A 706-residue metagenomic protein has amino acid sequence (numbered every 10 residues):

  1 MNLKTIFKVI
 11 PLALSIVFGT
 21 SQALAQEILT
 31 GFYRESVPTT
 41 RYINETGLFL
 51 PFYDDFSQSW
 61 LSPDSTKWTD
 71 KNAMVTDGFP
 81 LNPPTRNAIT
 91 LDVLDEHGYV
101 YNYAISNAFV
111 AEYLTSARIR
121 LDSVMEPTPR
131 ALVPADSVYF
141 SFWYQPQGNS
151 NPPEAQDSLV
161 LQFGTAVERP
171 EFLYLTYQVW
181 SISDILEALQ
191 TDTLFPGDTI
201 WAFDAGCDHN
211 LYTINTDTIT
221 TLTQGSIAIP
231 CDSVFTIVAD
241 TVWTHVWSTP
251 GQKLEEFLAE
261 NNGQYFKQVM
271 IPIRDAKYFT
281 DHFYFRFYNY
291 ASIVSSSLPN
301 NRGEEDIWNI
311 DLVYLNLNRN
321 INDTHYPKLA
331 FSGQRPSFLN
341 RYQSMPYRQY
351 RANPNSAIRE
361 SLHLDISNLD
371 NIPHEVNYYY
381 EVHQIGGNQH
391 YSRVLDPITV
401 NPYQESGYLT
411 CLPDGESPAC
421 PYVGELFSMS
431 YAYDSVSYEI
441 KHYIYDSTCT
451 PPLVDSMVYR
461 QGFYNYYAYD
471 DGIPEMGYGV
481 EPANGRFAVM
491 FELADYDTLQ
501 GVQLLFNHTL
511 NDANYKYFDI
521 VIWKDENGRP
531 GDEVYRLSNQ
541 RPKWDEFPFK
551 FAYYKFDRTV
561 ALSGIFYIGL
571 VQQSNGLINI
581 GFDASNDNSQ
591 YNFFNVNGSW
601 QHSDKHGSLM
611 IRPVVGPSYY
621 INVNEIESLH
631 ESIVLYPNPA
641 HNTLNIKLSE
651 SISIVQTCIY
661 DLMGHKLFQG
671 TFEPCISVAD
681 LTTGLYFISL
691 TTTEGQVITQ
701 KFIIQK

Functional and structural regions predicted by a protein language model:
S21, F518, K524, E627-Y636 (+1 more regions): C-terminal outer-membrane/trafficking sorting elements
Q26-P83, T191, G197, N316-Q343 (+2 more regions): Extracellular carbohydrate-recognition regions
E27-I28, F32-N107, E154-Q156, A205-N210 (+4 more regions): Extracellular glycan-recognition surfaces and repeat-rich motifs
A73-S137, P146-N151, P474-Y478: Surface-exposed, low-complexity/disordered Ser/Thr/Gly/Pro/Asn-rich loops and linkers
L254, A259-E260, D512-N588: Aromatic- and Gly/Pro-enriched, solvent-exposed loop/edge beta-strand patches characteristic of beta-rich domains
F257-E305, I310: Terminal, low-complexity interaction segments
E305-L312, V571-Y620: Short, surface-exposed beta-strand/loop patches at domain edges that form aromatic-rich interfacial subsites
I321-P336, F463-F487, E492, G607-Y636 (+2 more regions): Residue-level detector of functionally pivotal "anchor" positions at catalytic/ligand-binding pockets or at interdomain
